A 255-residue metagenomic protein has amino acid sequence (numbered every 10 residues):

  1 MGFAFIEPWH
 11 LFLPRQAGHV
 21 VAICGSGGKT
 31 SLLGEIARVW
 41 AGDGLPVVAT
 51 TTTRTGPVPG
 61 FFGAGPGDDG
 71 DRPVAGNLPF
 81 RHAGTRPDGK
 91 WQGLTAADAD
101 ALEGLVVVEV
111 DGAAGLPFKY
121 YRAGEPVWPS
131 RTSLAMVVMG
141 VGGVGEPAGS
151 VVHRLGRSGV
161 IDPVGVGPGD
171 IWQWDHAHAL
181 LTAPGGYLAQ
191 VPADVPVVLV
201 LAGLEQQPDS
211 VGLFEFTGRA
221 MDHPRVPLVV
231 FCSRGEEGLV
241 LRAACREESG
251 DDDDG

Functional and structural regions predicted by a protein language model:
M1-R15, D175-Y187: Short N-terminal or domain-adjacent regulatory/targeting segments
F5-A41: Walker A (P-loop) phosphate-binding motif
G18-A22, P46-V48, N77-F80, L105-V107 (+1 more regions): Residue-level preference for the first positions of well-ordered beta-strands
C24-G27, R38-V39, L45-V47, T51-T55 (+2 more regions): Conserved, well-structured core segments that form the ligand-binding/active-site neighborhood of functional domains
A37-R86: N-terminal phosphate/diphosphate-binding loop that engages ATP/GTP or pyrophosphate donors across diverse enzyme folds
A49-T52, V226-G238: A generic structural motif
A64-D68, G124-P126, E247-E248: Short, hinge-like loop/turn segments at secondary-structure boundaries
D88-L105, D111-P227, S233, R242 (+1 more regions): Conserved catalytic-core segment of NTP-binding enzymes
